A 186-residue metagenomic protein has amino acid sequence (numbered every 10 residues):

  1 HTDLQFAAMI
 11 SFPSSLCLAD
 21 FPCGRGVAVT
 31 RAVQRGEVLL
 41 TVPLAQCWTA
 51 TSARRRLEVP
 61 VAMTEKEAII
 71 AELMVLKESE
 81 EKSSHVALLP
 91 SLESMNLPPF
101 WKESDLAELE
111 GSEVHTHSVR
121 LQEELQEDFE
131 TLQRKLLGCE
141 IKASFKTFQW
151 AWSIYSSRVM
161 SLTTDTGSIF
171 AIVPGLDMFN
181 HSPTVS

Functional and structural regions predicted by a protein language model:
H1-Q46, A50-R55, M63, S79-S186: Long, positively charged leader/targeting segments at protein N-termini
R56-V75: Short secondary-structure subsegments characteristic of cysteine-rich extracellular domains
